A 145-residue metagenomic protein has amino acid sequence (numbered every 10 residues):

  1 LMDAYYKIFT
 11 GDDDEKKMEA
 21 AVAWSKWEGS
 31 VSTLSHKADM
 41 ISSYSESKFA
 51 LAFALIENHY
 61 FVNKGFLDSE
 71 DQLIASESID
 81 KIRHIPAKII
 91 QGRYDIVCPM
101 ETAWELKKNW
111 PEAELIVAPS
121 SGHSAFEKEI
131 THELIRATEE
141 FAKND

Functional and structural regions predicted by a protein language model:
L1-S78: Alpha/beta-hydrolase
E57, D95, L106: Hydrophobic, well-ordered secondary-structure elements that form the walls of internal hydrophobic environments
F66-D68, Y94-D95, G122-A125: Short, contiguous acidic/charged loop-to-helix segments that flank catalytic cores in large enzymes
I79-H84, N109-W110: Short, conserved loop/helix-junction motifs that constitute active-site signature segments in enzyme catalytic cores
I82-R83, I89-Q91, D95: Short beta-strand/loop motif that positions the catalytic acidic residue of the alpha/beta-hydrolase fold
I96-T102: Conserved alpha/beta-hydrolase "acid-adjacent" motif
W104-E105, W110-E112: C-terminal structured "cap/appendage" subdomains that terminate the fold
A113-D145: Catalytic active-site module of serine/aspartate enzymes centered on a nucleophile-bearing elbow/loop
